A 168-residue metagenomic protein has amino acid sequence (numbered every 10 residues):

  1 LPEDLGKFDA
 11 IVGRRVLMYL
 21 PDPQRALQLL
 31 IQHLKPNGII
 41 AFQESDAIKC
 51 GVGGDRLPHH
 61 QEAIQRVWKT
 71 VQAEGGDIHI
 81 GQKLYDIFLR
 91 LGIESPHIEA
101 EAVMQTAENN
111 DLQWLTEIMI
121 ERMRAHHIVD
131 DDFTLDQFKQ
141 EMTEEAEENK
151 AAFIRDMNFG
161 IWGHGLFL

Functional and structural regions predicted by a protein language model:
L1-I11: A short acidic, Gly/Pro-enriched loop at the edge of an enzyme's catalytic core that lines a small-molecule cofactor
D9, P58-H60, W114-E117: Short, hinge-like loop/turn segments at secondary-structure boundaries
G13-L17, Q43: Residues lining the SAM
P21, K35, I93: Short conserved AdoMet
Q24-I39: A short glycine-rich, Lys/Arg-flanked "PGG" loop and its adjoining helix->strand segment in the class I
A41-N110, A125-I128: Conserved catalytic/acceptor-binding region of the Class I
L91-E94, D156-L168: Core SAM-dependent methyltransferase catalytic element
S95-F153: C-terminal helical/coil "lid" or tail adjacent to the Rossmann-like core of SAM-dependent
